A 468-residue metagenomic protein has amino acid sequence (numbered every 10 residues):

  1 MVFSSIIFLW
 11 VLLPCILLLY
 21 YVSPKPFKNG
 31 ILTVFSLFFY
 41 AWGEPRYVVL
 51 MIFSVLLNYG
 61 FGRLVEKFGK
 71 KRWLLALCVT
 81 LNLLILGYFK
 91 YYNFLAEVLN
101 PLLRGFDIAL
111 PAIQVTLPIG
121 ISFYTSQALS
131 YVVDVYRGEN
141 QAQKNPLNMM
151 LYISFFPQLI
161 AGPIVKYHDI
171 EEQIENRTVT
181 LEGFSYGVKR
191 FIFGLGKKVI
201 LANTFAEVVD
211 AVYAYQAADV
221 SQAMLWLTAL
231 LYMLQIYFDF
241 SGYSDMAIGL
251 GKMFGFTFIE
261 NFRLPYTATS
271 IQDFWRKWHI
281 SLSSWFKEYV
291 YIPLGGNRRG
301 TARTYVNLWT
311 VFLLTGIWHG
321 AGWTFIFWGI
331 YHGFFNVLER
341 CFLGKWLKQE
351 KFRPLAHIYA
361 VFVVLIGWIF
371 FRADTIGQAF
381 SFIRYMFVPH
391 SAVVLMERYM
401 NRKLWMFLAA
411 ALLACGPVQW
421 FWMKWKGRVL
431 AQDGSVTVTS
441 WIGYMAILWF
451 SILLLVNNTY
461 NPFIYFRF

Functional and structural regions predicted by a protein language model:
M1-C415, M423, G427-R467: Membrane-embedded transmembrane alpha-helical bundles that form the catalytic cores of multi-pass lipid-modifying
V418: Substrate/cofactor-recognition hotspot
